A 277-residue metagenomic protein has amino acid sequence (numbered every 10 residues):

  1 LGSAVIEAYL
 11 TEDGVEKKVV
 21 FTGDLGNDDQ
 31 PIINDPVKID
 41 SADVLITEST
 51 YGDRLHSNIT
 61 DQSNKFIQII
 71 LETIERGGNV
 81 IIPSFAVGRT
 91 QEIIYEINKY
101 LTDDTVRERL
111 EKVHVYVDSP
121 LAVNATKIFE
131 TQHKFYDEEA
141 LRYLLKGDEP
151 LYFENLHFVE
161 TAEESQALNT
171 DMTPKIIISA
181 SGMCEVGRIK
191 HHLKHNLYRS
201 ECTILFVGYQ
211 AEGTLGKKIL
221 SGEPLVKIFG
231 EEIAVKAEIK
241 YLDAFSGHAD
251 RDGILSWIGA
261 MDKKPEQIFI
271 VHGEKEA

Functional and structural regions predicted by a protein language model:
L1-E92, E96-R109: His/Asp/Glu-rich metal-coordinating catalytic cores of metallo-dependent phosphodiesterases/hydrolases acting on
V20-L25, I46-T50, I82-F85, V117-S119 (+5 more regions): Active-site neighborhood of phospho(di)ester-bond hydrolases with catalytic His/Asp-centered motifs
P31-I46, H133-E139, Q210-A234: Short, compositionally biased "basic patch" segments
K38-S41, R109-L110, H195-S200, E232 (+1 more regions): Short, conserved loop/helix-junction motifs that constitute active-site signature segments in enzyme catalytic cores
N58-S63, E154-E164, G182-E185, L220-L225 (+1 more regions): A general structural motif
I69-E212, K227: Hard-cation-handling environments
K227-I258: Generic long, charged, amphipathic alpha-helical segments
L255-A277: C-terminal structured "cap/appendage" subdomains that terminate the fold
